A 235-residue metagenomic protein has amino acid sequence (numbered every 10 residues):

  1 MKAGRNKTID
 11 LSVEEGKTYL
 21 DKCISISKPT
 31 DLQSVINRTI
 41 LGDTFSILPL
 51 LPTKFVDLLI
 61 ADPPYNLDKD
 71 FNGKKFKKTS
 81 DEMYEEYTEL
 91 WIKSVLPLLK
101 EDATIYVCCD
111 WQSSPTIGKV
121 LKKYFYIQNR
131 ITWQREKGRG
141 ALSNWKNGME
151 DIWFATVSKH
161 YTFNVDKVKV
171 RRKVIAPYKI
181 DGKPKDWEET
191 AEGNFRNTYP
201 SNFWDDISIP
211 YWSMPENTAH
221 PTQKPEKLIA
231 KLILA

Functional and structural regions predicted by a protein language model:
M1-Y19, S25-A235: Core catalytic lobe of class I
